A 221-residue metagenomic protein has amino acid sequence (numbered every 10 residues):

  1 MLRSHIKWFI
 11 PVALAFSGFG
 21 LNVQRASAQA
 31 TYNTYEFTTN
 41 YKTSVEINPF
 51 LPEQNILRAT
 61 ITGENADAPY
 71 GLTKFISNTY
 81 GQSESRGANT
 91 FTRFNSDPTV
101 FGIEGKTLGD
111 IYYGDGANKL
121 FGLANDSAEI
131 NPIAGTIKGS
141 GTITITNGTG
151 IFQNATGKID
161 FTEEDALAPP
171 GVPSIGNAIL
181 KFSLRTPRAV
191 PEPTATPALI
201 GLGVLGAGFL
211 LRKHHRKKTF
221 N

Functional and structural regions predicted by a protein language model:
L2-I10, T196: Bacterial N-terminal signal peptides that target proteins for export
R3-S4, A13, K218-N221: Terminal accessory regions that mediate trafficking to/through membranes and regulate activation
I10-A15, G203-L205: Classical Sec-dependent N-terminal signal peptides that target proteins to the secretory pathway
S17-R25: C-terminal segment of classical bacterial N-terminal signal peptides
S27-A189, H215: Beta-strand-enriched cores of mature, soluble protein domains
P191-L211: A short, hydrophobic C-terminal helix/tail in secreted or cell-surface proteins
G208-N221: C-terminal membrane-anchoring or membrane-association module
